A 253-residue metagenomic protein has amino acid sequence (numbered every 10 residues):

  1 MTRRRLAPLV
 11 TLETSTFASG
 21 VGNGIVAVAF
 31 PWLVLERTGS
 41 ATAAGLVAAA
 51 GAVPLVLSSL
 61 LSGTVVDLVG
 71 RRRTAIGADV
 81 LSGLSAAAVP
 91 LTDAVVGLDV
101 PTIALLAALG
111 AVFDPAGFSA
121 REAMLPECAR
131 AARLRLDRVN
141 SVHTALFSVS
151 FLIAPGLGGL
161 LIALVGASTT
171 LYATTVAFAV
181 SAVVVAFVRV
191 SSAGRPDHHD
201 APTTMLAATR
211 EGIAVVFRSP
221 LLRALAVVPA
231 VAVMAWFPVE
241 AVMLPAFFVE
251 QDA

Functional and structural regions predicted by a protein language model:
M1-A253: Alpha-helical transmembrane-bundle signature of multi-pass membrane transport and export proteins
